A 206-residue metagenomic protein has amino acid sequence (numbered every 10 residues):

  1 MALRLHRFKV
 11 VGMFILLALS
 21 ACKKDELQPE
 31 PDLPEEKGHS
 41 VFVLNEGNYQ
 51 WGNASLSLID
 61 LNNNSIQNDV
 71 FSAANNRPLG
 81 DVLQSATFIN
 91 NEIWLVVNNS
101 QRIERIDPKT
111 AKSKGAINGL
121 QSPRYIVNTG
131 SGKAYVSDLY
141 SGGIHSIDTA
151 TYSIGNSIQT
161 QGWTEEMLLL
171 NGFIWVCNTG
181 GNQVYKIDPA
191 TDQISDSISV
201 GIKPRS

Functional and structural regions predicted by a protein language model:
M1-A21: Sec-dependent bacterial lipoprotein signal peptides
L5, C22-S206: Predominantly soluble domains enriched in secretory-pathway, periplasmic, or organellar proteins
